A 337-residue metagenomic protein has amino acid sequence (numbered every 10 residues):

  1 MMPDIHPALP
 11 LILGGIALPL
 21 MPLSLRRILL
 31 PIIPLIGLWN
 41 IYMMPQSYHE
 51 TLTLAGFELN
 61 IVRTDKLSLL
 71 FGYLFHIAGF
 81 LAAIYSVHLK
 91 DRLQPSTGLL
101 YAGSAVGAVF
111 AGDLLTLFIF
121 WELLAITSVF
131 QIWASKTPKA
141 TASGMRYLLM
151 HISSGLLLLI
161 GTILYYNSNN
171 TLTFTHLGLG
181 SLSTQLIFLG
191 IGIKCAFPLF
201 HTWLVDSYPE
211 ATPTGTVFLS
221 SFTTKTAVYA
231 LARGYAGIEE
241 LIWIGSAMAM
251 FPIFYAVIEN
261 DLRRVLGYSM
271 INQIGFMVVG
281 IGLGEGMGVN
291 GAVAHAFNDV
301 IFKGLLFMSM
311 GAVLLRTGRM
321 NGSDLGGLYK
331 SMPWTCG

Functional and structural regions predicted by a protein language model:
M1-S96, N170-T171, H176: Transmembrane helix-loop-helix hairpins at membrane boundaries of multipass inner-membrane proteins
L11-I12, P31-P34, I119, I160 (+1 more regions): Hydrophobic mid-bilayer segments of alpha-helices in multi-pass membrane transport proteins, especially secondary
L81-P95, A102-T116, T127-G337: Hydrophobic transmembrane alpha-helices and their helix-loop junctions in integral membrane proteins
